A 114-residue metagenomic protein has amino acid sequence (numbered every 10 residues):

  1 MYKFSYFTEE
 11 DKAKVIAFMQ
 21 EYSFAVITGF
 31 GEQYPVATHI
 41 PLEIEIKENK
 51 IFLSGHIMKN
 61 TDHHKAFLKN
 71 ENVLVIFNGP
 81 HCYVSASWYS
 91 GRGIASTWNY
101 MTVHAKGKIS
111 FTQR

Functional and structural regions predicted by a protein language model:
M1-R114: Binding-site signature for planar aromatic cofactors or substrates
